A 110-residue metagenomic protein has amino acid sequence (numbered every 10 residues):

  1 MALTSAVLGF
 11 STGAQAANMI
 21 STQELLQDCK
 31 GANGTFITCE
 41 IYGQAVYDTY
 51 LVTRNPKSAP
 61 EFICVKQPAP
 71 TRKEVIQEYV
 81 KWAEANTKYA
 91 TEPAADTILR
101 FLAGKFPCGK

Functional and structural regions predicted by a protein language model:
T4, S11-G13: N-terminal signal peptide c-region/cleavage motif recognized by signal peptidases
S5-V7, T22-Q23, D96: Generic N-terminal initiation segments characterized by hydrophobic and/or small/turn-forming residues
M19-K81, F101: Short N-proximal segments of mature Sec-exported proteins
K81-K110: Short, compact, well-ordered microdomains
